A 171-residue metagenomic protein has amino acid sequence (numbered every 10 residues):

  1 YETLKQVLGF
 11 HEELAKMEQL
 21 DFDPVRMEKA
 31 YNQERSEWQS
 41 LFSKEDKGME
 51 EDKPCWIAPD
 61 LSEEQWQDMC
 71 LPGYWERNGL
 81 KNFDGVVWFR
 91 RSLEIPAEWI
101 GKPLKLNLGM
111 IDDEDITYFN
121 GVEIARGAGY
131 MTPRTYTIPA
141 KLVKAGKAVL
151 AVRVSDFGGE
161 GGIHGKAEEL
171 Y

Functional and structural regions predicted by a protein language model:
Y1-R77, Y130, L142-Y171: An acidic-aromatic loop/edge-strand motif
A58, W66, L93, W99-G121 (+1 more regions): Aromatic-lined ligand-binding clefts that engage carbohydrates, nucleic acids, or primary amines
K81-L93: Non-catalytic, beta-strand-enriched accessory regions in extracellular/secretory proteins and membrane protein
N82-D84, W99-I100, G129-M131, V143-A145: Surface-exposed coil/turn segments at beta-strand junctions on protein surfaces, enriched
V86, L108-M110, G129: Short solvent-exposed loop/turn micro-motifs enriched in small/polar/acidic residues
F89-R91, T132-Y136: Short strand-edge motifs at loop-to-beta-strand transitions and within beta-strands of extracellular beta-rich domains
I124-A125: Short hydrophobic beta-strand segments in globular cytosolic domains
I138-A140: Short, hydrophobic beta-strand segments
